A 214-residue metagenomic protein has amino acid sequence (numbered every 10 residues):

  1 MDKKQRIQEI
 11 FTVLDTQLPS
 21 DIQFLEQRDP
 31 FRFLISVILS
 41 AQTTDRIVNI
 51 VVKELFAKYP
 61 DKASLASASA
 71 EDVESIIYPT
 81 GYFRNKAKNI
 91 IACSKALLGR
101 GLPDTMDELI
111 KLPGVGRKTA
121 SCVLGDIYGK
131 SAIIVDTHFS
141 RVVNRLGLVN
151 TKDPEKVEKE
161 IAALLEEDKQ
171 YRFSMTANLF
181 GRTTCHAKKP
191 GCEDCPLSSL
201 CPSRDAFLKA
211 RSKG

Functional and structural regions predicted by a protein language model:
D2-S212: Catalytic cores of DNA base-excision repair glycosylases
